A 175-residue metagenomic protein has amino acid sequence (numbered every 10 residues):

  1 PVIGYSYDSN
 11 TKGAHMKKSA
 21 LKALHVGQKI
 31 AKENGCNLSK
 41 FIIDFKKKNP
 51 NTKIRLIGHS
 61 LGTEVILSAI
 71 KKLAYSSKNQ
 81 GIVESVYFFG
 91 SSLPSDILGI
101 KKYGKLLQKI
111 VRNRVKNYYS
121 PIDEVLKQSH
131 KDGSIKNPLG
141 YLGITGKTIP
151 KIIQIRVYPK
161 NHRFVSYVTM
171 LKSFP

Functional and structural regions predicted by a protein language model:
P1-N51, K72-P175: Lipolytic serine-hydrolase domain surface
L56-G62, I66: Gly/Ala-rich beta-loop-alpha elbow adjacent to hydrolase catalytic centers
L67-K71: Short, hydrophobic alpha-helix immediately C-terminal to the catalytic nucleophile
